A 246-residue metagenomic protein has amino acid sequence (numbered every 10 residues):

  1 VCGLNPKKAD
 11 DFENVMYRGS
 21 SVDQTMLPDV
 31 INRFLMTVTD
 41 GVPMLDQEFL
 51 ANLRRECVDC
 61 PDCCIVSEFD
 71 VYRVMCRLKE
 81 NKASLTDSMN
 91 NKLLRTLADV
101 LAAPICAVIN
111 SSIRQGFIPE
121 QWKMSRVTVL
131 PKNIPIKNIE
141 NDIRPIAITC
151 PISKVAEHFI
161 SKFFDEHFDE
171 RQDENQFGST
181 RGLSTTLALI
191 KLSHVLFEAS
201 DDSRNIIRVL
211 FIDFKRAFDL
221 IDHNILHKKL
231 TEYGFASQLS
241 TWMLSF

Functional and structural regions predicted by a protein language model:
V1-E140, A147, P151-V155, Q172: Surface-exposed loop/turn segments and immediately adjacent short secondary-structure elements within folded domains
V42-Y72, F117, K123-R126, D165-I212 (+2 more regions): Active-site-proximal segment of RNA-dependent polymerases
M75, C106-N110, S161, D165 (+4 more regions): Short, well-ordered alpha-helical packing segments
E80-M89, I139-I148, L187-T231: Conserved catalytic palm subdomain of right-hand nucleotidyl-transferase polymerases, strongest for RNA-directed enzymes
T96-V100, A217, F246: A short structural micro-motif
N110, H158, K162, A217-T241: Catalytic-core region of right-hand nucleic acid polymerases
I134, K162-R171, F246: A short secondary-structure junction motif
